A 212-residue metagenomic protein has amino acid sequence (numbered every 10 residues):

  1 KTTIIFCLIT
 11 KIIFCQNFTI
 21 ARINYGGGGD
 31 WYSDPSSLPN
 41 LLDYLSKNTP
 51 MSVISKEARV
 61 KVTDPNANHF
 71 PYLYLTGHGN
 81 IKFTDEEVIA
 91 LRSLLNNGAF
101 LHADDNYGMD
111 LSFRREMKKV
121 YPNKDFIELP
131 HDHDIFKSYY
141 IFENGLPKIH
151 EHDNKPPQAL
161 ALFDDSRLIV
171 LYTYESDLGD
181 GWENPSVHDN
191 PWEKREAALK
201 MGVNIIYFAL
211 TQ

Functional and structural regions predicted by a protein language model:
K1-T2: Positively charged n-region of N-terminal signal peptides that target proteins for export
C7-C15: Hydrophobic h-region of N-terminal signal peptides that target proteins for export in Gram-negative bacteria
C15-Y72, T76-G79, I169, D177-L178 (+1 more regions): Aromatic-Pro/Gly-enriched surface loop or interdomain linker that acts as a lid/target-recognition segment
F18, N24-G28, D34-S37, D110-S186 (+1 more regions): An acidic, glycine-rich "communication" segment
I20, Y72-L111: Short alpha-beta junction capping motif
T49, A99, Y121-K124, A209: A generic secondary-structure signal for well-formed alpha-helical elements
M51-V60, A103-N106, K124-D132: Surface-exposed patches in mature extracellular/periplasmic domains of secreted proteins
S55-V62, T84-A90, N154-Q158: Alpha-helical scaffolding within the catalytic cores of extracellular/periplasmic polymer-degrading hydrolases
